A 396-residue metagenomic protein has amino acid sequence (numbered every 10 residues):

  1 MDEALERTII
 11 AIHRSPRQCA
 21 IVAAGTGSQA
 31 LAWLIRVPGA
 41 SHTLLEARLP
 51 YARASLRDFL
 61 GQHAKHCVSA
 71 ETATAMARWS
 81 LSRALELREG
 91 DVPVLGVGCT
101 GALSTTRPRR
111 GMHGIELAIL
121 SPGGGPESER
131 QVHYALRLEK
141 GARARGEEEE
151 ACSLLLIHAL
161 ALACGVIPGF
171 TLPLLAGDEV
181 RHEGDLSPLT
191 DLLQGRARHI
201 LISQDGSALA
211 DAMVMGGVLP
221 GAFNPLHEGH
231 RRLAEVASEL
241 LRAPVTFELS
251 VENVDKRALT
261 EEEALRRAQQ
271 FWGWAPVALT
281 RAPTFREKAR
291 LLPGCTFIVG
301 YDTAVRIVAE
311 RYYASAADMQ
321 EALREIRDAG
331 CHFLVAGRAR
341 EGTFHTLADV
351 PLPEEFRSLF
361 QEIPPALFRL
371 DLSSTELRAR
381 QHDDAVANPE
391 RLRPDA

Functional and structural regions predicted by a protein language model:
D2-L5, A11, W33-R36, P50-A54 (+1 more regions): Nucleotidyltransferase catalytic core that binds NTPs
S15-P16, P38, T74: Conserved active-site segments centered on acidic
P16-A20, A275-P276: Short active-site oxyanion
A20-S69: Glycine-rich, small/polar surface segments that engage phosphate groups of diverse ligands
A23, G27, S69-A77, R145 (+2 more regions): Generic structural signal for well-ordered, non-membrane alpha-helical segments in soluble metabolic enzymes
D58-E86, A264-L279: Short, structured active-site "lid" loops
